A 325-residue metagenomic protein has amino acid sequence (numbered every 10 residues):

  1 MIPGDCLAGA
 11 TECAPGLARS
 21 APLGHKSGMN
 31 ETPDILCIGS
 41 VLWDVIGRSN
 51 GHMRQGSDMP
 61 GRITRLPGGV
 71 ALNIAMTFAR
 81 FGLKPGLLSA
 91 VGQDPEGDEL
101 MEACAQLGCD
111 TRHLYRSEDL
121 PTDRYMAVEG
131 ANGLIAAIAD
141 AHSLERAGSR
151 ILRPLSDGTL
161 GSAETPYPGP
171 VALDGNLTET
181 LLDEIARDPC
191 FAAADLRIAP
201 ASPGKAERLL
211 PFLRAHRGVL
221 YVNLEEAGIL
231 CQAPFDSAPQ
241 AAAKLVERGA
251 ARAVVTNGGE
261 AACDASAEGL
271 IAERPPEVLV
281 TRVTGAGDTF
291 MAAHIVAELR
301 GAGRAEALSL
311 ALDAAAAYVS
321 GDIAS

Functional and structural regions predicted by a protein language model:
I2, C6, P22-L36, M59 (+1 more regions): Conserved phosphate-binding/catalytic region of the ribokinase-like
D34, G169-P170, V219: Structural motif
D34-L42, R197: Short, hydrophobic/glycine-enriched beta-strand segments
W43, Q55-S57, R65, R80-P170: Conserved N-terminal subdomain of the carbohydrate kinase-like
G51-A71: Short catalytic helix/loop segments, enriched in acidic residues and glycine and frequently bearing histidine
A75-K84, A297-R300: Alpha-helix C-terminal capping segments
F78, N223, G287: Short, conserved phosphate/pyrophosphate- and ester-handling motifs at nucleotide-, phospho-/glycolipid
A186, C190-L270: Conserved phosphate/ATP/ADP-binding segment of small-molecule kinases
